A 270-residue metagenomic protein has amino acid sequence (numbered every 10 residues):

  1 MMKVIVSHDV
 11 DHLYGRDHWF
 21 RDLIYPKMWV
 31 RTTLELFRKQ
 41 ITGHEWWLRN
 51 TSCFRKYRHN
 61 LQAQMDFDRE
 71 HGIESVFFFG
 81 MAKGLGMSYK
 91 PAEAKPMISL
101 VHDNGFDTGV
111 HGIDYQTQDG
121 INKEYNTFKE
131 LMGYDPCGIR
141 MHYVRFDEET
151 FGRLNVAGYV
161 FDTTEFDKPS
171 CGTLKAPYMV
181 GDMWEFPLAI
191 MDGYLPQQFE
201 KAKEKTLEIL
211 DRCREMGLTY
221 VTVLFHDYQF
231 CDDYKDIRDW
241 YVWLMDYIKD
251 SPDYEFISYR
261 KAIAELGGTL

Functional and structural regions predicted by a protein language model:
M1-W184, K201-V221, C231-L270: Catalytic alpha-helical scaffold of carbohydrate-active enzymes acting on polysaccharides/glycoconjugates
E185-Q197: Positively charged, amphipathic and often flexible ligand-engagement surfaces
L224: Acidic beta-strand-to-loop metal/phosphate-binding motif
D227: Catalytic cores of NTP-dependent nucleotidyl/adenyl transfer enzymes across multiple folds
